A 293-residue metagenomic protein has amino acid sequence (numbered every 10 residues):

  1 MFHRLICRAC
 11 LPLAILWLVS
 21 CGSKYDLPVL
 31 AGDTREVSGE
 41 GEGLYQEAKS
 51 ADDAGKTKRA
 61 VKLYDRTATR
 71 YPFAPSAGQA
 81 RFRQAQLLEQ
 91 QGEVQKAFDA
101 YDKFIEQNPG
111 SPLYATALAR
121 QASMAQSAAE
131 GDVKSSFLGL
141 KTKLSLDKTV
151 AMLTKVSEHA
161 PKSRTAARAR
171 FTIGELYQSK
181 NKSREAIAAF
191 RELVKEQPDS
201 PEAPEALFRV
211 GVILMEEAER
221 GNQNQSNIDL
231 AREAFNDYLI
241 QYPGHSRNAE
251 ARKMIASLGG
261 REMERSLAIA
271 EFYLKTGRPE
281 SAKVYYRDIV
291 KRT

Functional and structural regions predicted by a protein language model:
F2-I6, L18-T293: Acidic, polar-rich low-complexity tracts and alpha-helical solenoid repeat scaffolds
I6-A14: Sec-dependent signal peptide hydrophobic core
